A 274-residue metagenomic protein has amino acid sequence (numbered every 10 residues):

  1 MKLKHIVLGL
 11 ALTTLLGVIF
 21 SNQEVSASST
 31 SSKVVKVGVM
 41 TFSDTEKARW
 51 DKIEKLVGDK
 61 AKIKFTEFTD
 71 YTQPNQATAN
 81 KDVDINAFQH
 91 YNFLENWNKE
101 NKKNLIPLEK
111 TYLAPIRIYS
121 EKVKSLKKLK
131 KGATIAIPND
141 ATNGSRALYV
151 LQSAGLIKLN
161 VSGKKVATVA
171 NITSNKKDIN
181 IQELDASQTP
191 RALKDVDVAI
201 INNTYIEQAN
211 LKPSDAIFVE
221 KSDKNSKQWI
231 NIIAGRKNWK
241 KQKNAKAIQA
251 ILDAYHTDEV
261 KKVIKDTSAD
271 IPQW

Functional and structural regions predicted by a protein language model:
M1-A27: Sec-dependent N-terminal signal peptides of Gram-positive bacterial secreted proteins and lipoproteins
V34, M40-K64, Q73, A77: Short, polar/charged alpha-helical segment
F42, T69-Y71, K81, I85-E95 (+4 more regions): Beta->alpha turn/N-cap motifs
F65-Q76, K164-R191: Short helix-initiation/N-cap motifs at beta->coil->alpha
N96-L108, K122-V123, D195, I200 (+1 more regions): Ligand-binding "clamshell"
L108-I157: A conserved helix-loop-strand patch within extracytoplasmic ligand-binding domains of the periplasmic binding
P115-L126, W229-N244: A bilobed periplasmic-binding-protein/Venus flytrap-type ligand-binding module shared by bacterial periplasmic
A141-A167, Q249-W274: Ligand-binding clefts/hinges and TM-proximal coupling segments of bilobed small-molecule sensing domains
